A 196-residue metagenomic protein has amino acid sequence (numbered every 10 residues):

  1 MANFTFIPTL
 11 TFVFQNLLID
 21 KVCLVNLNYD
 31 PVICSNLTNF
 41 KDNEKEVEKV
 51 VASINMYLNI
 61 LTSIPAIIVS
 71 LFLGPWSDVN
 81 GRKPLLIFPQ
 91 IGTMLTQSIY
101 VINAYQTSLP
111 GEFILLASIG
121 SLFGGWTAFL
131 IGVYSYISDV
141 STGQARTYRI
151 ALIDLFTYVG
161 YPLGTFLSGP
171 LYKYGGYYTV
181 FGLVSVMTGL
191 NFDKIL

Functional and structural regions predicted by a protein language model:
M1-T38: Pair of pore-lining "gating" transmembrane helices in MFS-fold secondary transporters
L24, G124-A128, S138-R146: Paired intracellular helix-loop junctions of major facilitator superfamily
N55, L86-P89, R146, I150: Membrane-interface helix-entry/capping residues at the boundaries of transmembrane alpha-helices
L58, L116-L122, Y134-I137, I150-F156: Hydrophobic alpha-helical segments of secondary membrane carriers
N59, S63-L71, Y161-P162: Residue-level signature of mid-helix packing/kink "hotspots" within the transmembrane helices of 12-pass Major
N59, T127, A145-K173, T179-F181 (+1 more regions): Glycine-rich segments within core transmembrane alpha-helices of 12-TM secondary carriers
P65-P110: Conserved MFS/SLC helix-loop-helix module at the cytosolic interface between two early adjacent transmembrane helices
L95-A128, Y136: Hydrophobic core of transmembrane alpha-helices in multi-pass small-molecule transporters, especially MFS/SLC-type
